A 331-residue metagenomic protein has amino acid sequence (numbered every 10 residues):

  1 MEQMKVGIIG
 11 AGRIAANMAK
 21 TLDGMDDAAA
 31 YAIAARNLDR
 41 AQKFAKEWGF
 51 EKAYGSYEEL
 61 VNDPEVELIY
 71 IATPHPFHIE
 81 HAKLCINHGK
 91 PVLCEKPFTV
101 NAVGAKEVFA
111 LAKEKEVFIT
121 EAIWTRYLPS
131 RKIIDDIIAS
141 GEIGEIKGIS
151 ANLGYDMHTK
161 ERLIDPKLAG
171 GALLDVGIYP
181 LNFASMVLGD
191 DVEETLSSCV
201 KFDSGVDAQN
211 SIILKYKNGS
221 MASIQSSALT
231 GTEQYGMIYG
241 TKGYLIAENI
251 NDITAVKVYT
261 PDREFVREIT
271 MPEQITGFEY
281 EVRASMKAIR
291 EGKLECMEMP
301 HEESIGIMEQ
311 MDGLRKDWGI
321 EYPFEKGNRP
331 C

Functional and structural regions predicted by a protein language model:
M1-W48: N-terminal Rossmann-like dinucleotide-binding module
E51-P64: Short acidic low-complexity segments
L68-H75, I79-R126: Beta-strand-loop-alpha-helix segment that lines the small-molecule cofactor/substrate pocket of alpha/beta enzymes
L68-Y70, K217, K287-C331: C-terminal helix-rich "cap/oligomerization" subdomain common to oxidoreductases
T125-L196: Predominantly a Rossmann-like dinucleotide-binding segment in NAD(P)-dependent oxidoreductases
N182-A255, P272, R283-E291, E325 (+1 more regions): Contiguous beta-strand/loop segments that form the cofactor/metal-binding neighborhood of enzyme cores
M271-R283, M299: Active-site loop of classical SDR/Rossmann-like NAD(P)-dependent oxidoreductases, centered on the catalytic Tyr-X3-Lys
